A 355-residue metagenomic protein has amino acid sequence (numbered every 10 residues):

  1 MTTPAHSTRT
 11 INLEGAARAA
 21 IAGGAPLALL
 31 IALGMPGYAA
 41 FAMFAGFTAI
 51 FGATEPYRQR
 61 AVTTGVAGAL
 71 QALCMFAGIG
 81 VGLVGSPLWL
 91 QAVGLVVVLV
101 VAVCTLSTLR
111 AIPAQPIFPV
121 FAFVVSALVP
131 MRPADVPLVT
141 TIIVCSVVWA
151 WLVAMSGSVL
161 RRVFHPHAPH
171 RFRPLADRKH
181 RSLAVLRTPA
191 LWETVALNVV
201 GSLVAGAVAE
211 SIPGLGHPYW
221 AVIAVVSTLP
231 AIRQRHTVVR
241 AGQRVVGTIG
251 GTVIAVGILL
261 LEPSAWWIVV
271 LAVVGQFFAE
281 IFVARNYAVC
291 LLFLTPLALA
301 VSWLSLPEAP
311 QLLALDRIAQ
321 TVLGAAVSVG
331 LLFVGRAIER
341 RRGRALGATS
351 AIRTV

Functional and structural regions predicted by a protein language model:
M1-F293, V301-V355: Alpha-helical transmembrane segments and their membrane-interface boundaries that form or gate the permeation pathway
